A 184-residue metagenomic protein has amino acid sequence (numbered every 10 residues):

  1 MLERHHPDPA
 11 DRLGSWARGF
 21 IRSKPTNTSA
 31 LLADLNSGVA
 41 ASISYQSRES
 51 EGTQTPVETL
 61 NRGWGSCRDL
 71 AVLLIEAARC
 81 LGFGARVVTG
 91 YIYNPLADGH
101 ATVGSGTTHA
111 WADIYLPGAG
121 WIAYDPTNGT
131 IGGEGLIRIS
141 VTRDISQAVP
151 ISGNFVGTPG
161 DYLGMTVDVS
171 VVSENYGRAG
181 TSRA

Functional and structural regions predicted by a protein language model:
M1-G65, L73, L81, R143-I145 (+2 more regions): Secondary-structure boundary elements
R22, S47, Y93-P95, P117 (+3 more regions): Intrinsically disordered, low-complexity regions enriched in small/polar residues
S37, D69-P159: Hydrophobic/aromatic-rich core segments of domains that either
G106, I122, Y162, T166 (+1 more regions): Compositionally biased, intrinsically disordered low-complexity regions
A112, V167-V169: A structural signal for short, well-ordered beta-strand segments
Q147-G157, T166, G177-R183: Beta-strand-rich, non-transmembrane domain signature
